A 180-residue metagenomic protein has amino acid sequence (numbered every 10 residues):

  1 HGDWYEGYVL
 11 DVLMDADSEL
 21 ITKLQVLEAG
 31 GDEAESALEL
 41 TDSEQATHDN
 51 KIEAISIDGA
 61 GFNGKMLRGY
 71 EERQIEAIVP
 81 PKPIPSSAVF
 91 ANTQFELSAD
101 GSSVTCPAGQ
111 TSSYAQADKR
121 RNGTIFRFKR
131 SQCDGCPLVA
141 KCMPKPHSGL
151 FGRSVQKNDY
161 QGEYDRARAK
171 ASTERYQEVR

Functional and structural regions predicted by a protein language model:
H1-R180: Anion-binding and metal-coordination hotspots
